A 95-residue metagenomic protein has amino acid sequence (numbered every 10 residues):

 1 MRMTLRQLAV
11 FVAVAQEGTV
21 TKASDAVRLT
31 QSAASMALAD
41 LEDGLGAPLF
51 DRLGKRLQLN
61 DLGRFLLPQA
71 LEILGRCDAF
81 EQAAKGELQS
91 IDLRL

Functional and structural regions predicted by a protein language model:
T4-Q7, Q31, G63, A70 (+1 more regions): The N-cap/first-turn positions of alpha helices within or immediately adjacent to helix-turn-helix DNA-binding domains
Q7-V14, L66: Short alpha-helical "packing" element that flanks the helix-turn-helix/winged-helix DNA-binding module
A13-T30: Short helix-boundary/capping micro-motifs
T19-V20, L38, R52: Helix-turn-helix DNA-binding elements, focusing on the entry/boundary residues of the two helices that contact DNA
D25, D43, R64: Alpha-helical residues within the helix-turn-helix
E42-L59: A short LG(V/I)-centered, amphipathic sequence patch enriched for acidic residue(s) preceding the LG motif
K85-L95: Interdomain hinge and pocket-entrance segments immediately C-terminal to HTH DNA-binding domains
